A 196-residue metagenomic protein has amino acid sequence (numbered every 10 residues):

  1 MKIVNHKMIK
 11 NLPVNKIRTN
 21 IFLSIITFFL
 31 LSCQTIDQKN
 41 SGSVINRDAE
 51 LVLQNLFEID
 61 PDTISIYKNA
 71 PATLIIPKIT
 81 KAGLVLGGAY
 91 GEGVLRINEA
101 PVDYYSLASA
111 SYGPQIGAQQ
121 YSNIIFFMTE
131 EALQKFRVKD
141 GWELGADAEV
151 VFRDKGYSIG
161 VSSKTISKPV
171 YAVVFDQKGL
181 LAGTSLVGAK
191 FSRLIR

Functional and structural regions predicted by a protein language model:
I3-F22: Bacterial N-terminal signal peptides that target proteins for export
F29-S32: C-terminal motif of bacterial Sec signal peptides marking the signal peptidase cleavage site
Q34-R196: Small-residue-enriched, tightly packed secondary-structure blocks
